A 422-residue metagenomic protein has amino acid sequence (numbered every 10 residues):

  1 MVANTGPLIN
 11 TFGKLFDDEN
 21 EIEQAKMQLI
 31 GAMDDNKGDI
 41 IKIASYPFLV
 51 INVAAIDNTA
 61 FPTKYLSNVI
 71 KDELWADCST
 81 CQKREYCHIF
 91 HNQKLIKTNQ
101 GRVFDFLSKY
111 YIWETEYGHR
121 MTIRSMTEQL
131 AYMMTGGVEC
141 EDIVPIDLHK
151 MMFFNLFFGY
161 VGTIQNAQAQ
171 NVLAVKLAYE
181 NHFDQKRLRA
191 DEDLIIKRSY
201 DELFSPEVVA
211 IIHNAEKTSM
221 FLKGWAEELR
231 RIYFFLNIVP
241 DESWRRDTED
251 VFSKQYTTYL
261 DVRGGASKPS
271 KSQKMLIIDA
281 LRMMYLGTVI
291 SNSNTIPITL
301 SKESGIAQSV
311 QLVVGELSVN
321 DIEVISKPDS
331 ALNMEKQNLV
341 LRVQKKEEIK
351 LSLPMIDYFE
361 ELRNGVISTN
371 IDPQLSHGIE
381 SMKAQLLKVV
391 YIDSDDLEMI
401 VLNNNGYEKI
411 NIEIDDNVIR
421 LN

Functional and structural regions predicted by a protein language model:
M1-R102: Extended charged low-complexity segments that act as oligomerization/scaffolding linkers
N4, N10, N20, N36 (+21 more regions): Detector for Asparagine
G6-T11, F16-D18, G38, D57-P62 (+12 more regions): An almost-null, non-specific background feature that weakly reflects generic protein context rather than any particular
I40, S45-F48, V53-I56, E192 (+4 more regions): Aromatic-enriched hydrophobic runs in primary sequence
L66-V319: Extended alpha-helical coiled-coil/bundle linker/stalk regions that scaffold oligomerization and domain organization
R230-N422: C-terminal domain/tail detector
